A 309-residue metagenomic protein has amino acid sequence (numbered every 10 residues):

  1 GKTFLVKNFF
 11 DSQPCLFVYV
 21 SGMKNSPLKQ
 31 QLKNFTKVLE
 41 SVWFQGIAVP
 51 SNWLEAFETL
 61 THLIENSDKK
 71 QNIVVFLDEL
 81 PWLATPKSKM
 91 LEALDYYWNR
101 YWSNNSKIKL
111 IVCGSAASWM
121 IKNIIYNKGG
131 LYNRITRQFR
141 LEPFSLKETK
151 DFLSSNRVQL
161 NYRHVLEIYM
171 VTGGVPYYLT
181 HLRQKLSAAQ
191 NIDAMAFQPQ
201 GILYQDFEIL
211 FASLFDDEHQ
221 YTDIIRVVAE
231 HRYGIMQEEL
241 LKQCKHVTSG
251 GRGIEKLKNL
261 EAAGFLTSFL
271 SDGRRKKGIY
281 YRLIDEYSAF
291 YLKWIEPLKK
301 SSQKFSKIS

Functional and structural regions predicted by a protein language model:
G1-I308: Phosphate-binding site recognition
